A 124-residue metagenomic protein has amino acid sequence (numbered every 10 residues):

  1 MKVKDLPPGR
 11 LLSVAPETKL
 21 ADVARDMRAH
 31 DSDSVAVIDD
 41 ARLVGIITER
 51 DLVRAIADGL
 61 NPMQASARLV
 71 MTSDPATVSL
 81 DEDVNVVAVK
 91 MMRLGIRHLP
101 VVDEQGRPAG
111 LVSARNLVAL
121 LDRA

Functional and structural regions predicted by a protein language model:
M1-A124: Tandem CBS (Cystathionine beta-synthase) repeat/Bateman regulatory domains
